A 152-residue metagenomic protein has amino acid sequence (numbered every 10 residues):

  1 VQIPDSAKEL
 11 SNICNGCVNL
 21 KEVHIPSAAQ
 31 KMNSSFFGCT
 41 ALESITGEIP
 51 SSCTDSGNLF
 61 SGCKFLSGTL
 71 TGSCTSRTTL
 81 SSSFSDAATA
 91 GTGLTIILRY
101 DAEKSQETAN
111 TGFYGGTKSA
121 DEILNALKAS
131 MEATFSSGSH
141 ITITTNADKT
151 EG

Functional and structural regions predicted by a protein language model:
V1-K8, V18-Q30, T40-T54, K64-T78 (+3 more regions): Structural signature of tandem-repeat unit edges
S11-N15, N33-F37, G57-S61, S81-F84 (+1 more regions): Consensus positions within tandem repeat domains that build extended binding/scaffold surfaces
S105-G116: Short, flexible/disordered intra-domain loops and linkers
